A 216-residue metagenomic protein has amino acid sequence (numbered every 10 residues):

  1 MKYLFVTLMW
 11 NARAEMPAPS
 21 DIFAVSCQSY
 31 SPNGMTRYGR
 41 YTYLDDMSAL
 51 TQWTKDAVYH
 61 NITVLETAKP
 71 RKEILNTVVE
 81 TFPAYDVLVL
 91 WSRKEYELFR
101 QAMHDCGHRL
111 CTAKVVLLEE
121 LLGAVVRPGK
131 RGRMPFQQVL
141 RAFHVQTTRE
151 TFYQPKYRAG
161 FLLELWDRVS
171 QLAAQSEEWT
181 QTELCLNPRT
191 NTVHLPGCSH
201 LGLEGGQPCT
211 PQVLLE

Functional and structural regions predicted by a protein language model:
K2-Y96, R100-H104, V139-A142: Conserved non-catalytic scaffold segment of RNase H-like nuclease domains
T42, V116-E120, L195: Structural signal for conserved beta-strand scaffold positions within catalytic alpha/beta enzyme cores
I62-L65, L110-A113, T147-F152: Short, surface-exposed acidic
L65-K72, K130, Y153-K156: Conserved phosphate-coordination/catalytic loops
V87-R93, L98-Q101, P135-E177: Acidic, Mg2+-coordinating catalytic module of metal-dependent nucleases/exonucleases that use a two-metal-ion mechanism
M103-V115: A short alpha->loop->secondary-structure connector
V116-M134: Short alpha-helix plus adjacent loop in nuclease-associated cores
Q175-E216: Mature, structured domains enriched in cysteine- and short glycine motifs
